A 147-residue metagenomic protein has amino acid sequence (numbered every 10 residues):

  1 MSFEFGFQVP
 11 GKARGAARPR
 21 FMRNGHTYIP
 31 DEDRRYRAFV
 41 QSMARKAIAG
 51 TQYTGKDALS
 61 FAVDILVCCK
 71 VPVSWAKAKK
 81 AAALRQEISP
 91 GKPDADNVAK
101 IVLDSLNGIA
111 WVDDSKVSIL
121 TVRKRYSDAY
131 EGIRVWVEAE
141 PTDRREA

Functional and structural regions predicted by a protein language model:
M1-A147: Acidic, proline/glycine-enriched N-terminal capping motif
